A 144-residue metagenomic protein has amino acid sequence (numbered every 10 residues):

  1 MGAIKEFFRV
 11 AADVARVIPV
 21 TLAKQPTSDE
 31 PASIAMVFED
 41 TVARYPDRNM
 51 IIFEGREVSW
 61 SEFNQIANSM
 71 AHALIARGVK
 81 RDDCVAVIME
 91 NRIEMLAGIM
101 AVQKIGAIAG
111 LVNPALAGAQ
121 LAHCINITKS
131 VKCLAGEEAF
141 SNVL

Functional and structural regions predicted by a protein language model:
M1-A32: Flexible, non-catalytic linker and terminal segments flanking ANL/adenylate-forming cores
M1-K5, H72, A76-R77, K104-L144: Structural core segment of the AMP-binding/adenylate-forming
A3, V42-D47: A short, compositionally biased
A11-A12, V42, A67: Prokaryotic Sec-type signal peptides and long signal-anchor helices with extended Leu/Ile/Val-rich h-regions
P26-I34, E39, D47-R92, L96-M100 (+1 more regions): Conserved AMP-binding/adenylate-forming core of the ANL superfamily
